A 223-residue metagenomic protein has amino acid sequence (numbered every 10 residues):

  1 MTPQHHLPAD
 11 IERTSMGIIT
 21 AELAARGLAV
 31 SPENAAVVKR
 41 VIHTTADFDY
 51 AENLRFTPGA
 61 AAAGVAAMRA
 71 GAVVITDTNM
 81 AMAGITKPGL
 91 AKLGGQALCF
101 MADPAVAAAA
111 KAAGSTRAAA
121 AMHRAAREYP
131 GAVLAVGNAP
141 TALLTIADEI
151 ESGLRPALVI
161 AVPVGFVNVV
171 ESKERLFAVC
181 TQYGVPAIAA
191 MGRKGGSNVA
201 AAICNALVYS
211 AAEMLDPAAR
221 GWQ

Functional and structural regions predicted by a protein language model:
M1-S31: Charged, compositionally biased N-terminal leader segments and the immediate start of the first structured element
I18-A29, T44-F48, A67-G71, P88 (+4 more regions): Change "in soluble alpha/beta enzymes" to "in soluble alpha/beta proteins
A29-H43: N-terminal glycine-rich anion-binding loops that anchor highly charged ligand groups
E52-A67: A short, well-structured juxtamembrane/interface segment
D77, V159-A161, I203: Buried hydrophobic positions in well-ordered alpha/beta secondary-structure cores of metabolic enzymes
A81-G84, P140-I146, F166-V170, G196-A200: Short glycine/serine/threonine-rich phosphate/pyrophosphate-binding segments that cradle anionic phosphate groups
L90-Y129: Long, charge-dense
V167-Q223: C-terminal functional extensions of proteins
